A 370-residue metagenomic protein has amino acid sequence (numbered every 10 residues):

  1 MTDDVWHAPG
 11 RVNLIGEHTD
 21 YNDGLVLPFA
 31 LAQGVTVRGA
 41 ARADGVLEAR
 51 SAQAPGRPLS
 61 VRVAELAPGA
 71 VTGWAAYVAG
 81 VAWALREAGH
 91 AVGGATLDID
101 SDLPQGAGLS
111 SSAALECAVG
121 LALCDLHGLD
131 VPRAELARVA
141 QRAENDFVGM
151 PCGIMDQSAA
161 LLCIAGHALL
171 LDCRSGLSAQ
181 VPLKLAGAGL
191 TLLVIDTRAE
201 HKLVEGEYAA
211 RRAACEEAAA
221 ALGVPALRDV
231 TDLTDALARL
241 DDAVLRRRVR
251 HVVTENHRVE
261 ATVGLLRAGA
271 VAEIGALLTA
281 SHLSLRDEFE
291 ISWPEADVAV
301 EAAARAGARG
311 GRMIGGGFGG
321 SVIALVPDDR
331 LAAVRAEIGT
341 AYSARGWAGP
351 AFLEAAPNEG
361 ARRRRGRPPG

Functional and structural regions predicted by a protein language model:
M1-R11, I15, T36, A40-V71 (+2 more regions): C-terminal nucleotide
M1-W6, R11-H18, N22-L25, V63-A64 (+4 more regions): Gly/Ser-rich oxyanion-binding loop with an adjacent helix/lid that shapes the negatively charged ligand pocket
A8, A32-Q33, I164-A165, A188-G189 (+1 more regions): Short, well-ordered loop/turn elements at secondary-structure boundaries
D23-A30, R211-R212: Short Gly/aromatic-enriched secondary-structure transition segments
L31, A82, R86, E216-A219: Short, amphipathic alpha-helical segments that act as regulatory/interfacial helices in nucleotide-processing proteins
L97-I99, I195-T197, V322: A structural signal for short, well-ordered beta-strand segments
G319-L325: Short beta-strand->loop micro-motif that forms the acidic, two-metal-ion catalytic signature in nucleotide-processing
